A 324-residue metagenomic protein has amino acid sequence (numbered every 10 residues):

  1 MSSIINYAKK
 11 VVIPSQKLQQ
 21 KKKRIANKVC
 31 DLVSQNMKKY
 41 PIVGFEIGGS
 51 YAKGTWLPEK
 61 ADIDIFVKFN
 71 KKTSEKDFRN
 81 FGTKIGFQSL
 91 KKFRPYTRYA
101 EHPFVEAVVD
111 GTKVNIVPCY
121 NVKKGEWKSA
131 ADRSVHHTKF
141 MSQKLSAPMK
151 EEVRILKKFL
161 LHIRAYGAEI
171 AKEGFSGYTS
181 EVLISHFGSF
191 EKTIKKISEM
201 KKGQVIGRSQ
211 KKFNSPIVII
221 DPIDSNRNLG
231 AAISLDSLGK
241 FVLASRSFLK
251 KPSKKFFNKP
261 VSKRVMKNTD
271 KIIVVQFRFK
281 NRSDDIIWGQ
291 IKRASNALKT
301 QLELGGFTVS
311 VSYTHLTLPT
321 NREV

Functional and structural regions predicted by a protein language model:
M1-P58, K72-K76, V105-E106, C119-N121: N-terminal regions immediately upstream of nucleotidyltransferase
Q35-E46, L90-R94, T300-T308: Short secondary-structure junctions
V67-K71: Short beta-strand-to-loop capping motifs
G82-K124: Conserved catalytic core of two-metal-ion nucleotidyltransferases
A107-V109, K139-K150, H162: Intrinsically disordered, low-complexity, Ser/Thr/Glu/Asp/Lys/Arg-enriched terminal regions and linkers of eukaryotic
I116-Q143: Extended, alpha-helix-rich binding/interface surfaces that flank or overlap catalytic cores and mediate recognition
P148, V153-Y313: Conserved nucleotidyltransferase catalytic core and NTase-mimicking acidic/glycine-rich helix/loop elements in nucleic
T314-T320: Conserved small/polar residues in nucleotide/adenosyl-binding loops
